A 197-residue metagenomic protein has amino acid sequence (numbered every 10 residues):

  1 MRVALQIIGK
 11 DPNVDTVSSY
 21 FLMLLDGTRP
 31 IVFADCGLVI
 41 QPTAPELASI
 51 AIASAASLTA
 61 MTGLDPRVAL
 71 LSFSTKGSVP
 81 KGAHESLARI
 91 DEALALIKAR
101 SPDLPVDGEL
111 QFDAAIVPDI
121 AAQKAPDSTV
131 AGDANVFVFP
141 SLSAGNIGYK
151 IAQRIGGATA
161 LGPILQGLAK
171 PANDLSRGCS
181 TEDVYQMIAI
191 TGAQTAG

Functional and structural regions predicted by a protein language model:
M1-A131, N135-G197: Anion-binding alpha/beta catalytic cores of soluble intermediary-metabolism enzymes, centered on
